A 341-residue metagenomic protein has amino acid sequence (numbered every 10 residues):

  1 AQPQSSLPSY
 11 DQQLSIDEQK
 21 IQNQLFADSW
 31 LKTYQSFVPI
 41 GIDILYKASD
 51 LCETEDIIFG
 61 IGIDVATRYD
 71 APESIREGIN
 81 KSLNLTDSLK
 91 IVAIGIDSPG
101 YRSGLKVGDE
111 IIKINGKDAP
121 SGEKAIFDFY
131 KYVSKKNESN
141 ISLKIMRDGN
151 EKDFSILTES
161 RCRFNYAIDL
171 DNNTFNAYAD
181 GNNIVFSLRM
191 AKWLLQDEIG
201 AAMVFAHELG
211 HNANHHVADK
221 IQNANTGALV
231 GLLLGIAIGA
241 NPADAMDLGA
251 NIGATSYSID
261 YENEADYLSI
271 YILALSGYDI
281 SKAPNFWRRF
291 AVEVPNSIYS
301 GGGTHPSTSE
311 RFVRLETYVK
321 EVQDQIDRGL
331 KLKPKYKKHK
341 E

Functional and structural regions predicted by a protein language model:
Q4-F59, G149, P242-G302: Short helix/loop segments within enzyme catalytic domains that coordinate or immediately flank catalytic cofactors
L31-K90, S155-L157, N172: PDZ/PDZ-like peptide-tail recognition elements
E55-T67, T174, V230, N263-E341: Active-site-proximal gating segments in proteases and membrane effectors
R76-I94, E110-K113, N165-E198, L209-H215: Active-site scaffold of zinc-dependent metalloenzymes
P99, R189-M203, T255: Short pre-active-site segment immediately N-terminal to the catalytic Zn-binding motif
G100-K124: Conserved PDZ fold ligand-binding element
F127-A167: PDZ-domain C-terminal substructure recognizer with occasional recognition of PDZ-binding tails
E198-I199, L209-T226, Y278: Catalytic Zn2+-binding segment of zinc metalloproteases
